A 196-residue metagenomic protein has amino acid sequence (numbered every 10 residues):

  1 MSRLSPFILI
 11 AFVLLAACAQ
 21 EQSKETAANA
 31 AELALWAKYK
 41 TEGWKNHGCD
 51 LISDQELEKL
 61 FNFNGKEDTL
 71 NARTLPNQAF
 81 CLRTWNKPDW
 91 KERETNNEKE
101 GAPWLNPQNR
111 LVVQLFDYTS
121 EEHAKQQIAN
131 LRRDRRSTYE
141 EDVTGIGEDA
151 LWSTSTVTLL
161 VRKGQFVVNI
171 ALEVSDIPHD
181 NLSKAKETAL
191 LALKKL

Functional and structural regions predicted by a protein language model:
S2-I10: Sec-dependent signal peptide recognition, specifically the positively charged N-region followed immediately by
I8-L9, P107-N109, F166: Residues at beta-strand starts and edge strands
L15-A17: C-terminal motif of bacterial Sec signal peptides marking the signal peptidase cleavage site
A19-E21: Bacterial signal peptide processing site
K24, A28-W44, C49-D50, D54 (+2 more regions): A short, solvent-exposed beta-edge/loop patch
K59-D149: Short, solvent-exposed recognition patches
